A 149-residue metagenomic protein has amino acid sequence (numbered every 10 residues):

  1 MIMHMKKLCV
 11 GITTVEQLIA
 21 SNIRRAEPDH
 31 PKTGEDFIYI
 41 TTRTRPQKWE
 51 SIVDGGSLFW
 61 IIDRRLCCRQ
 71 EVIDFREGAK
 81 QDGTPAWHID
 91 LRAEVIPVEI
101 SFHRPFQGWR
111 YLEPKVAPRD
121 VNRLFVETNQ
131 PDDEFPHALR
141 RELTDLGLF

Functional and structural regions predicted by a protein language model:
M1-I23: Short, extreme N-terminal leader segments that mark the start of a protein/domain
M5-C9, S57-W60, L66-E71, H88-D90: Ordered hydrophobic segments in well-structured contexts
T13, D54, A138: Short, well-structured alpha-helical interface segments that form or flank functional binding sites
R24, D54, E77, D145-L148: Short, intrinsically disordered, mixed-charge
A26-R69: Short, well-structured hydrophobic secondary-structure segments
E35-D36, R45-P46, V53-D54, D74 (+4 more regions): Secondary-structure transition motif
Q70-P118: Aromatic- and Lys/Arg-enriched surface recognition patch
Y111-E113, R119-F149: Well-ordered alpha/beta subsegment
